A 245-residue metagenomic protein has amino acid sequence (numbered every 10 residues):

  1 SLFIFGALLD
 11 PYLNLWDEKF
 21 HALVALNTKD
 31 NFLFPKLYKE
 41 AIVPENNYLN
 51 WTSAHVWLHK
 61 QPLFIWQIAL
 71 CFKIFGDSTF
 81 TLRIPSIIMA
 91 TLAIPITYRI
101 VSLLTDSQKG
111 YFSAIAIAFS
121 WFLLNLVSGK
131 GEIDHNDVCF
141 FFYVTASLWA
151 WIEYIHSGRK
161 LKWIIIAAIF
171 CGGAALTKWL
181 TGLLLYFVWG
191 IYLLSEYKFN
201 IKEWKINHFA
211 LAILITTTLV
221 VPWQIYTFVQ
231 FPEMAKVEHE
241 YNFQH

Functional and structural regions predicted by a protein language model:
S1-E18, L26, D30-L33, F119 (+1 more regions): Transmembrane signal-anchor helices characteristic of membrane glycosylation enzymes that use polyprenol
D10-V24, F32-N47, H55-Q67, D77-F80: Extracytoplasmic catalytic/substrate-binding loops of multi-pass membrane glycan-assembly enzymes
H21-T28, G173, G182-H245: Transmembrane-lumen/periplasm boundary regions of multi-pass, lipid-linked membrane glycan transferases
P62-W66, F75-L92, A114, I133-D134 (+1 more regions): Loop-to-helix entry region of an early transmembrane alpha helix in multi-pass inner-membrane enzymes
F80, I84-T105, A146-A150: Transmembrane-helix motifs of polytopic, lipid-linked glycan transferases
T97-F122, F141-F142: Transmembrane-helix signature of polytopic, membrane-embedded enzymes that assemble or transfer cell-envelope glycans
T105-Q108, T145-I164: Membrane-interface transmembrane helices that cradle and orient dolichyl/undecaprenyl
W163-K178: Membrane-interface alpha helices of multi-pass inner-membrane proteins
